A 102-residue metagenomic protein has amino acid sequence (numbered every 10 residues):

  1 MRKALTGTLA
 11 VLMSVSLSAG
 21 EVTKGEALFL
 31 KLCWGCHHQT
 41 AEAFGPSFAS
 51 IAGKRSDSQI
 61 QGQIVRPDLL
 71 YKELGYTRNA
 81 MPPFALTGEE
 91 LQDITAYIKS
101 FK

Functional and structural regions predicted by a protein language model:
M1-R2, V15: Intrinsically disordered, glycine/charged-rich N-terminal periplasmic/extracytoplasmic linker segments that lie
R2-A10: Sec-dependent signal peptide recognition, specifically the positively charged N-region followed immediately by
M13-L28: Electrostatic cytochrome c docking/interface patches
V22, E26, H38-R66: Gly/Gly-Pro-rich "capping" loops immediately C-terminal to redox-active cysteine motifs in periplasmic/lumenal
L30-Q39, I94: The canonical Cys-X-X-Cys-His
L32, Q59-I60, T77-A80: Hydrophobic alpha-helical segments typical of transmembrane helices and their membrane-interface/capping positions
F44-A52, P67-F101: Axial heme c-ligation environment in periplasmic c-type cytochrome domains
